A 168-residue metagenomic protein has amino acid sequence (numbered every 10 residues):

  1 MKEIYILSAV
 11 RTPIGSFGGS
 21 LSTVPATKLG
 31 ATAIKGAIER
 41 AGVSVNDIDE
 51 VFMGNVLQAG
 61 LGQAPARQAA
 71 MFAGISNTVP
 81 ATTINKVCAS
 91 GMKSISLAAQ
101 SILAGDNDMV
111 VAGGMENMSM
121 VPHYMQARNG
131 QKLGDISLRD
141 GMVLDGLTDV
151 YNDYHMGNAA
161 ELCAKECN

Functional and structural regions predicted by a protein language model:
M1-V79, N117-N168: Conserved "HGTGT" condensation-loop signature of ketosynthase/thiolase-family condensing enzymes that catalyze
S8, T12, D47, I84 (+2 more regions): Exposed boundary/loop context
E50-F52, T83, V110-A112: Short, conserved beta-strand segments within well-ordered enzyme catalytic domains that often line or immediately flank
G62, A81-S90: Active-site nucleophile and cofactor-binding loops and adjacent substrate-binding regions of central metabolic enzymes
A66, A70, A81, M92-I95 (+1 more regions): Generic internal hydrophobic packing segments that stabilize the cores of diverse globular domains
K86-E116, G157-N158, A164-N168: Active-site-proximal alpha-helical scaffold in enzymes
